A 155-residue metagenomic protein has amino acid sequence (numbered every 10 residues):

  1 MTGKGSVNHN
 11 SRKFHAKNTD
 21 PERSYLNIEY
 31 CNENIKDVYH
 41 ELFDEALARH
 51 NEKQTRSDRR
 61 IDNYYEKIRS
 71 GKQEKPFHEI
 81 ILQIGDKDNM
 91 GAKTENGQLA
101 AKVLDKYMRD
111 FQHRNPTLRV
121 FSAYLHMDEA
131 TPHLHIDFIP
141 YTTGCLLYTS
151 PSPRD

Functional and structural regions predicted by a protein language model:
M1-I61: DNA replication initiation on ssDNA origins
T55, G91-R119: A short, contiguous, amphipathic alpha-helix enriched in charged residues
I68-F77: Short glycine/proline-enriched loop/turn "hinge" motifs that connect secondary-structure elements and lie
F77-K87: Active-site-flanking beta-strand signature of metal-NTP-handling nucleotidyl enzymes and homologous cyclase-like
Y124-T131: A short beta-turn/loop motif at secondary-structure boundaries
T131-I139: Conserved N-terminal glycine/acidic-rich loop preference
Y141-L146: Short, charged/polar, Gly/Pro-enriched secondary-structure boundary elements
Y148-D155: Conserved small/polar residues in nucleotide/adenosyl-binding loops
